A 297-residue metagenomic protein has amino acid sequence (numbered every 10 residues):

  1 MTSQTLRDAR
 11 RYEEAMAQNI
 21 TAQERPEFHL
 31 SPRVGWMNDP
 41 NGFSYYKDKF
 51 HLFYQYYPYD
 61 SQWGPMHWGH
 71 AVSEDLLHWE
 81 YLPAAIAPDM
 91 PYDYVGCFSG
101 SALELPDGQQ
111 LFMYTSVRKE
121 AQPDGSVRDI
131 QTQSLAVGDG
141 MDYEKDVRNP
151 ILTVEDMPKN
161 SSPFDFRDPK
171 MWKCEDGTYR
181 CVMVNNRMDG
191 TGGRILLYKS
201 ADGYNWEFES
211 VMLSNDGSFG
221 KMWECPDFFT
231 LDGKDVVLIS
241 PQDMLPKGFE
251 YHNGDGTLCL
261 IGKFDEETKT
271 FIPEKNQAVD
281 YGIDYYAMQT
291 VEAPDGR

Functional and structural regions predicted by a protein language model:
M1-D168, K173-K221, T230-G282, D295: Beta-rich carbohydrate-recognition and catalytic domains
P169, C225-F228, A287-V291: Beta-rich, blade/repeat-based domains predominating in secreted/periplasmic proteins but also intracellular
I283-R297: Aromatic/acidic polysaccharide-binding cleft in carbohydrate-active enzymes
